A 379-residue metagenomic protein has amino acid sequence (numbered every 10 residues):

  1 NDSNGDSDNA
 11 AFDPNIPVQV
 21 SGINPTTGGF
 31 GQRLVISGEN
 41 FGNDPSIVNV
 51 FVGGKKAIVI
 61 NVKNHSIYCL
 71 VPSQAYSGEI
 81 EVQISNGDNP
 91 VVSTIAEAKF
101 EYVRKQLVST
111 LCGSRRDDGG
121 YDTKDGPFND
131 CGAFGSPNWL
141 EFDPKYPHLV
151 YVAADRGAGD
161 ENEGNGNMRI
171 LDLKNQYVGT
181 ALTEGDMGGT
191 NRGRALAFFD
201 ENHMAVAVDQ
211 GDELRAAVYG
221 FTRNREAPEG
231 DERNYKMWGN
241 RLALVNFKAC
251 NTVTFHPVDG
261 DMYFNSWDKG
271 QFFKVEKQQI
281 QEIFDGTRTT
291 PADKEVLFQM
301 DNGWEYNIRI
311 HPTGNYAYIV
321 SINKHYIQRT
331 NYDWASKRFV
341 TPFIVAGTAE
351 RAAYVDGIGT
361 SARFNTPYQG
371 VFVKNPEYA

Functional and structural regions predicted by a protein language model:
D2-C112, L149-Y151, R169, A227: Ser/Thr/Pro-rich low-complexity tracts
T27, I58-I60, L196-A197, V253 (+1 more regions): Short, exposed beta-strand/loop patches in secreted or surface proteins that constitute
I36, R104-N138, G164, K174-R194 (+4 more regions): Gly/Pro-rich loop segments of beta-rich domains
A57, H65, G78, G119 (+6 more regions): Glycine-centered loop/turn positions within well-structured domains that cap or flank conserved ligand/cofactor-binding
S85, F142-P144, L171-L173, F221-R223 (+2 more regions): Inter-blade boundary loops/turns of WD-repeat beta-propellers
F142-P144, L149-E161, F198-F199, A205-E213 (+6 more regions): Conserved beta-strand positions in repeat-built beta-propeller and related beta-rich domains
A153-Q176: Beta-propeller domains
D160-M168, D212-F221, K269-E276, H325-T330: Structural motif
